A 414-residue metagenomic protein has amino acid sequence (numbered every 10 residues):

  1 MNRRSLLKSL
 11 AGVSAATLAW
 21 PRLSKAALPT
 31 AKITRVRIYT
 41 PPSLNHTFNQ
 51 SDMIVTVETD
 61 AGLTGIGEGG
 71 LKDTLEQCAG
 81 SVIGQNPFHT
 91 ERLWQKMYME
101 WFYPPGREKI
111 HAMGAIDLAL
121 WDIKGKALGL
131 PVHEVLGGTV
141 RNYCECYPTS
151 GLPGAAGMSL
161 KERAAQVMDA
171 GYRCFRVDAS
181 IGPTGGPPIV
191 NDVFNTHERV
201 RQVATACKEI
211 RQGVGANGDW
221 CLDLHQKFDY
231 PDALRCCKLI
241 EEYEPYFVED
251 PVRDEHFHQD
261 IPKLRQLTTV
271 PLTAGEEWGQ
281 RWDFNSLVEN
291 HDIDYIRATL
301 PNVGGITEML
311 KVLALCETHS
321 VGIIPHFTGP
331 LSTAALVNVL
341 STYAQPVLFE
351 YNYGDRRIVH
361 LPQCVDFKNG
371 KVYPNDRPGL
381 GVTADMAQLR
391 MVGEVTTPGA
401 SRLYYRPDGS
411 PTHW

Functional and structural regions predicted by a protein language model:
S5-A26: N-terminal export signals
A27-A61, I358-H360, P411: Structured beta-strand/loop patches that form or line metal/cofactor-binding pockets in enzymes
E58-L130, H413: Metal- or metallocofactor-binding catalytic centers and their adjacent structured scaffolds across diverse enzyme
G62, I116, G129, D223 (+5 more regions): Conserved, mostly hydrophobic/aromatic
Q77-C78, Q85, H89-R92, K238 (+3 more regions): Shared catalytic-loop signature of beta/alpha-barrel
Y143, G151-I261: Metal-dependent enolase-superfamily TIM-barrel catalytic cores that perform enediolate-based chemistry
L380-W414: Extended hydrophobic packing segments that form well-structured cores
